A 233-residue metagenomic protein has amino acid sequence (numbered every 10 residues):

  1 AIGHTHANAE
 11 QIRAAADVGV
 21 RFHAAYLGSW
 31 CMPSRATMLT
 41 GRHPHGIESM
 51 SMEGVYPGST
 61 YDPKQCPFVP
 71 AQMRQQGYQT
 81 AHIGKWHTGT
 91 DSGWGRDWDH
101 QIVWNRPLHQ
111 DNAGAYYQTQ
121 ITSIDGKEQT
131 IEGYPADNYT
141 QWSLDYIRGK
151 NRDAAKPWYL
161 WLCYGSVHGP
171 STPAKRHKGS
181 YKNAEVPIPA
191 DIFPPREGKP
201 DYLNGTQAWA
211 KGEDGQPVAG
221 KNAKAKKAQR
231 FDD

Functional and structural regions predicted by a protein language model:
A1-H82, S92, R96, H100-Q118: Active-site segment of extracytoplasmic enzymes that catalyze sulfate/phosphate-ester chemistry
A1-T5, R106-Y134, I147-K156, W161-D233: Active-site-proximal cap/lid insertion segments
G46, T88-D91, G169-S171: Active-site environment of divalent metal-dependent phosphoester hydrolases
K85: Active-site glycine-centered loops adjacent to acidic/histidine catalytic or metal-binding residues that shape
D91-G93, N151-R152: Intrinsically disordered, low-complexity regions enriched in Ser/Pro/Gly/Gln/His and often acidic
P135-T140: Phosphate/oxyanion-binding active-site loops and adjacent basic polyanion-contact surfaces
